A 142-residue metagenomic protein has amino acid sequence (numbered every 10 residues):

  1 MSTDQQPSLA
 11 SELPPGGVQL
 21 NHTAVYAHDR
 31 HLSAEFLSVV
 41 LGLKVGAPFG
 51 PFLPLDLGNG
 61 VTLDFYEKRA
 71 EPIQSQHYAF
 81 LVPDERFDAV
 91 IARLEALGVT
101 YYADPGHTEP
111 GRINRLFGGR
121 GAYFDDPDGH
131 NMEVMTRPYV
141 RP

Functional and structural regions predicted by a protein language model:
M1-H31, Y78, R137-P142: N-terminal beta-strand motif that seeds the catalytic metal site of vicinal oxygen chelate
G16-Q19, E71-S75, R115-L116: Short glycine-enriched loop/turn motifs at secondary-structure junctions
G17, A24-L63, R69: Core segments of cupin and vicinal oxygen chelate
Q19-N21, P51, V61, Q74-Y78 (+1 more regions): A generic structural signal for short beta-strands and their flanking turns/coil linkers
H22-A24, P54, H77-A79, G121-Y123: Short aromatic/hydrophobic contact patches that present stacked aromatics for nucleic-acid/ligand binding
R30-H31, F80-P127, N131, P138-P142: Vicinal oxygen chelate
N59-T62, E71-P72, P83-D88: Short, charged/polar surface micro-motifs in flexible loops or helix N-caps
